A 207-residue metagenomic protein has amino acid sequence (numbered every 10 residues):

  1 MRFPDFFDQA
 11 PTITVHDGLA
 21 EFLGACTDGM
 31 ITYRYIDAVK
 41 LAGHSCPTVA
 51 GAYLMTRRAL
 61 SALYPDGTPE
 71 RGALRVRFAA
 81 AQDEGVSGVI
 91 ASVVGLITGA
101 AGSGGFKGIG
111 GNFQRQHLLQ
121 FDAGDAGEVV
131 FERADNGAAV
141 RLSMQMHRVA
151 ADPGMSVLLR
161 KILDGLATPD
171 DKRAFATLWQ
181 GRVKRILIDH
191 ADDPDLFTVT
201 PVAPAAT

Functional and structural regions predicted by a protein language model:
M1-G43, L54-T207: Non-transmembrane, aqueous-exposed alpha-helical and coiled segments at domain scale
